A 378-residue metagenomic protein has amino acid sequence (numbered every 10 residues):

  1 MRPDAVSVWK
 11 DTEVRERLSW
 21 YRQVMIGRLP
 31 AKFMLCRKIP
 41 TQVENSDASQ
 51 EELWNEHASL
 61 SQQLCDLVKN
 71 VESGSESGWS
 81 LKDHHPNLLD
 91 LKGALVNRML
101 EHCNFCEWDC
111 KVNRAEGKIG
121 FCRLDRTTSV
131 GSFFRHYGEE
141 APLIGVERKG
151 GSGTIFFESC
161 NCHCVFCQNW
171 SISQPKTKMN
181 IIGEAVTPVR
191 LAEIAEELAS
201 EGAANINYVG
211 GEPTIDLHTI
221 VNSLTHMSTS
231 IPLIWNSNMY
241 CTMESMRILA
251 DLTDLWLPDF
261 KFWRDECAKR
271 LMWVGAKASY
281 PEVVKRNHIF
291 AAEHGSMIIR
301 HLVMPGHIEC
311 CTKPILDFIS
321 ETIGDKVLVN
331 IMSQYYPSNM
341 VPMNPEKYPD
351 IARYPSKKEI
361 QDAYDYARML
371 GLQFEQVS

Functional and structural regions predicted by a protein language model:
M1-L89, L95-V96: N-terminal alpha-helical interaction blocks
L64-F157, S171-Q174: N-terminal [4Fe-4S]-dependent radical SAM core
N104-F105, C162-F166, D254: C-type cytochrome heme c attachment motif
K118-V130, M179-E193: Short cysteine/histidine-rich metal-coordination sites, predominantly Zn2+-binding motifs
F133-I182, E193-V209: Long, charge-rich boundary regions
T187-P349: Conserved AdoMet/S-adenosylmethionine-binding subsite of the radical SAM
P345-Q361: Active-site-adjacent loop and "lid" segments of alpha/beta metabolic enzymes
I360-S378: A cross-taxonomic marker for long C-terminal extensions/tails that follow the last structured domain
